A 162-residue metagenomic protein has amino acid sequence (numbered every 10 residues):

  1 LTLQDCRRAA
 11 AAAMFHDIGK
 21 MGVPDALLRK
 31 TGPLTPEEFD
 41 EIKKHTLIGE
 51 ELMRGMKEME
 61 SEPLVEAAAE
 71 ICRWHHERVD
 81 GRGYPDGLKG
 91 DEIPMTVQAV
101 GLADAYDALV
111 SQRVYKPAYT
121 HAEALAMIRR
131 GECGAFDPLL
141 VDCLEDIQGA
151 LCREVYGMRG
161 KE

Functional and structural regions predicted by a protein language model:
L1-E162: Metal-dependent catalytic cores of enzymes that make or break cyclic nucleotides and related phosphoester linkages
